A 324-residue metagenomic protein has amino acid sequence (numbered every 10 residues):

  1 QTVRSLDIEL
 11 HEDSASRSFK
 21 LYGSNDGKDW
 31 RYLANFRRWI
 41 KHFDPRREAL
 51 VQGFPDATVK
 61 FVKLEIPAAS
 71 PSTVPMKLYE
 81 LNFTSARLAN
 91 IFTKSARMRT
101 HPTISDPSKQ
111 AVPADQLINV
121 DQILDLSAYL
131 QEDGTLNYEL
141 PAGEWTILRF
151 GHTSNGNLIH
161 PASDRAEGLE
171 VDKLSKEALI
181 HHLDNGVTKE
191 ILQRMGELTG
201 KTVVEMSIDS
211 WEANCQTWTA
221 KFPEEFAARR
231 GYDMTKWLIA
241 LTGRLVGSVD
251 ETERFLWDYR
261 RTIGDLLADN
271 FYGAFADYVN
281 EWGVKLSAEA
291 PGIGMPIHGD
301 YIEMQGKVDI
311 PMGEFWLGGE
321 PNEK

Functional and structural regions predicted by a protein language model:
Q1-F36, R46-P107, S210: Aromatic, loop-rich ligand-recognition surfaces of beta-strand-rich domains
R38-K41: Surface-exposed loop and turn segments in beta-propeller and other repeat-based domains that flank or scaffold
S108-K324: Catalytic-domain carbohydrate-binding cleft regions of carbohydrate-active enzymes
